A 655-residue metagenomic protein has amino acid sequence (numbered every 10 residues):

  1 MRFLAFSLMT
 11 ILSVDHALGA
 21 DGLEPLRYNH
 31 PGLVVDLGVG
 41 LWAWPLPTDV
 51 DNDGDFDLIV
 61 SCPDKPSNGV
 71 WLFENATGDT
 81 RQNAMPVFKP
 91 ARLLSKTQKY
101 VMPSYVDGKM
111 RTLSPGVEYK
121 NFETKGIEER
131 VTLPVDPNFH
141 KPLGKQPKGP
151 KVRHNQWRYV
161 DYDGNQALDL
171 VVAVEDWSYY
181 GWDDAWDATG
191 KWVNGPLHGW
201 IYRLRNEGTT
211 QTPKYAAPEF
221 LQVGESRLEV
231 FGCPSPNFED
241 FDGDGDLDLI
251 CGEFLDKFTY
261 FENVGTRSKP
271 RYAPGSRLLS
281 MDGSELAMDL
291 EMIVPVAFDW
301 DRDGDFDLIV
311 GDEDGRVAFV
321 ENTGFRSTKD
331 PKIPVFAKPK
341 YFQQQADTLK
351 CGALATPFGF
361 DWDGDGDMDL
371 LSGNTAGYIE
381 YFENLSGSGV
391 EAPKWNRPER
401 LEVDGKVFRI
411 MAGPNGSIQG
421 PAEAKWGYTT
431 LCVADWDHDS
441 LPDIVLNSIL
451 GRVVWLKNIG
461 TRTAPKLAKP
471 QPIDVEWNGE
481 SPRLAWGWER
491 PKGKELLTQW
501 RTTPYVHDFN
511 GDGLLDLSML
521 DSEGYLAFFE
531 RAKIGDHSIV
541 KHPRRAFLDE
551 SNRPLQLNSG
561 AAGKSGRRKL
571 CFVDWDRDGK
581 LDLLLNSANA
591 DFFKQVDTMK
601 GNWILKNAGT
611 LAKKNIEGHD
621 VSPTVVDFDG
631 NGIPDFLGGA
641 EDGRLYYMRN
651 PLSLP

Functional and structural regions predicted by a protein language model:
F3-S13: Sec-dependent N-terminal signal peptides
L18-P655: Beta-propeller-forming repeat regions
